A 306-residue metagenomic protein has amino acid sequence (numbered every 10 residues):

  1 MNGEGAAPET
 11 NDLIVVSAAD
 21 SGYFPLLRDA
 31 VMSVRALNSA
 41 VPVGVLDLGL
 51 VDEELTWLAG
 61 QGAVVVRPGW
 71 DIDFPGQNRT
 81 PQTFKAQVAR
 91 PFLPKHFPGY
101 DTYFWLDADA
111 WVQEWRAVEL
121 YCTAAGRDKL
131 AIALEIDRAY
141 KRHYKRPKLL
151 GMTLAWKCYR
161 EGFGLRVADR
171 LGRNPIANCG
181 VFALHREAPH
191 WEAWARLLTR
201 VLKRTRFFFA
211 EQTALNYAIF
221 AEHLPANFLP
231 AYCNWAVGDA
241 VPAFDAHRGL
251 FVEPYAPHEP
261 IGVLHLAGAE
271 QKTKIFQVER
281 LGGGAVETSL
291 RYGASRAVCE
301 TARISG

Functional and structural regions predicted by a protein language model:
M1-G306: Glycosyltransferase catalytic domains, chiefly GT-A lineage
